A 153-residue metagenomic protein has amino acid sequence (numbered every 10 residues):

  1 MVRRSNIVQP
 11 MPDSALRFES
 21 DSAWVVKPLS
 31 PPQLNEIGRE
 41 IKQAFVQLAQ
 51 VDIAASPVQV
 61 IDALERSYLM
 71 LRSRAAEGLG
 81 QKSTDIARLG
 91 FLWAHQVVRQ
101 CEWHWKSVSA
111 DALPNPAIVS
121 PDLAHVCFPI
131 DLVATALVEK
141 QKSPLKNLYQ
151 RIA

Functional and structural regions predicted by a protein language model:
R3, I7-K82: N-terminal low-complexity, intrinsically disordered segments
N6-P12, A117-A153: A recognition module on extended beta-rich or small alphabeta surfaces enriched in W/G with H and D/E
I53-S56, V60, L64, S83 (+4 more regions): A sequence-level detector of short, solvent-exposed, charge-rich linear segments
L79-A134: Amphipathic protein-protein interaction modules
